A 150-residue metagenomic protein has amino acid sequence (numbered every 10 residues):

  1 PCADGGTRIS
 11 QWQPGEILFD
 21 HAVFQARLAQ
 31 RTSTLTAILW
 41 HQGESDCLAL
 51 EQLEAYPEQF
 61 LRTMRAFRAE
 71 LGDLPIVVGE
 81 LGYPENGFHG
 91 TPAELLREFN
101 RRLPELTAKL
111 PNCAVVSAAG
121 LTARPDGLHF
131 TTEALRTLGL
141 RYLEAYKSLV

Functional and structural regions predicted by a protein language model:
P1-V150: Cell-envelope and extracellular/periplasmic
